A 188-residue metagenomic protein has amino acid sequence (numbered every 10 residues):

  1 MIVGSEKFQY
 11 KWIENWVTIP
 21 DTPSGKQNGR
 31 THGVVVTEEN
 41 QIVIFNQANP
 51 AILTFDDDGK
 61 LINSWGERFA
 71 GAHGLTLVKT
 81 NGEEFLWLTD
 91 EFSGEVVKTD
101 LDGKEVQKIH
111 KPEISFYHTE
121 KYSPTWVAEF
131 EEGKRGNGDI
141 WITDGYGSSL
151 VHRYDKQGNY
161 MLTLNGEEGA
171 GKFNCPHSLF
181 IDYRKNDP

Functional and structural regions predicted by a protein language model:
M1-N15: Blade/loop signatures of beta-propeller domains
Q9, H32-G33, T37-E39, V43-E67: Beta-propeller domains
E14-S24, K60-G66, Q107-H118, Y160-A170: A short beta-strand motif characteristic of beta-propeller blades
S24-E39, R68-E84, I114-D139, G169-P188: Beta-rich, blade/repeat-based domains predominating in secreted/periplasmic proteins but also intracellular
I44-Q47, L86-F92, E131, I142-G145 (+1 more regions): Conserved beta-strand positions in repeat-built beta-propeller and related beta-rich domains
N49, S93, K121, G147-S148 (+1 more regions): A detector of repeated loop/turn-to-beta-strand junctions in beta-rich toroidal repeat architectures
P50-L53, G94-V97, V106, S149-V151: Structural signal for beta-propeller blades
D56-K60, D100-K104, D155-N159: Short loop/turn segments that connect beta-strands within beta-propeller blades
